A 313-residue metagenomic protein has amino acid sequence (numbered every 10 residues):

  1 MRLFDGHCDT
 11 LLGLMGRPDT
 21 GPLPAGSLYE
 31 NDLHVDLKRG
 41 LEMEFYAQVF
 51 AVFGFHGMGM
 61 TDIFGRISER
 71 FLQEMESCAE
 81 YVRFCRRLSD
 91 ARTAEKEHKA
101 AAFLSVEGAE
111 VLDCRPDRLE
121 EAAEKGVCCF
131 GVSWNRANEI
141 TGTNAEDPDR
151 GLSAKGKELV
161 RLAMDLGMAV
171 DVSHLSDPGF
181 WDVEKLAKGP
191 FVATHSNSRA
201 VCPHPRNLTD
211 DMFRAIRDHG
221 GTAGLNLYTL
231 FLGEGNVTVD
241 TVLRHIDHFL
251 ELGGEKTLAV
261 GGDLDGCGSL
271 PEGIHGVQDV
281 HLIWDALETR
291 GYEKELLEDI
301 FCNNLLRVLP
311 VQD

Functional and structural regions predicted by a protein language model:
M1-G233, L243, D247-L250, T257 (+3 more regions): Extended, charged catalytic domains and RNA/DNA-binding interfaces, predominantly in divalent-metal-using enzymes
S198, G266, R307: Active-site micro-motifs of SAM-dependent methyltransferase domains
L227, G253-V277: Short acidic/histidine-rich active-site segments
V237: Residue-level signal for the nucleotide or nucleotide-sugar donor/cofactor binding architecture
H275-D313: Mid-to-C-terminal alpha-helical segments outside catalytic/metal-binding sites
